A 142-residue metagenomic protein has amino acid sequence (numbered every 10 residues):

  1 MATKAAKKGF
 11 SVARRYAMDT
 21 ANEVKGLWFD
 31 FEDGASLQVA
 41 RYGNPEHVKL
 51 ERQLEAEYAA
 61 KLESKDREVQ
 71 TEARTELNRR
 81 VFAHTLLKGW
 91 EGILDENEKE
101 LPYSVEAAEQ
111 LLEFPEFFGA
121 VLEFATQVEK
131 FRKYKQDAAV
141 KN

Functional and structural regions predicted by a protein language model:
A2-A6, F31, A35-N142: Short, surface-exposed, charged amphipathic helix/loop patches that serve as local interaction elements
A2-M18: Low-complexity intrinsically disordered segments
V24-E32: Short acidic-hydrophobic surface loop/beta-edge motif
